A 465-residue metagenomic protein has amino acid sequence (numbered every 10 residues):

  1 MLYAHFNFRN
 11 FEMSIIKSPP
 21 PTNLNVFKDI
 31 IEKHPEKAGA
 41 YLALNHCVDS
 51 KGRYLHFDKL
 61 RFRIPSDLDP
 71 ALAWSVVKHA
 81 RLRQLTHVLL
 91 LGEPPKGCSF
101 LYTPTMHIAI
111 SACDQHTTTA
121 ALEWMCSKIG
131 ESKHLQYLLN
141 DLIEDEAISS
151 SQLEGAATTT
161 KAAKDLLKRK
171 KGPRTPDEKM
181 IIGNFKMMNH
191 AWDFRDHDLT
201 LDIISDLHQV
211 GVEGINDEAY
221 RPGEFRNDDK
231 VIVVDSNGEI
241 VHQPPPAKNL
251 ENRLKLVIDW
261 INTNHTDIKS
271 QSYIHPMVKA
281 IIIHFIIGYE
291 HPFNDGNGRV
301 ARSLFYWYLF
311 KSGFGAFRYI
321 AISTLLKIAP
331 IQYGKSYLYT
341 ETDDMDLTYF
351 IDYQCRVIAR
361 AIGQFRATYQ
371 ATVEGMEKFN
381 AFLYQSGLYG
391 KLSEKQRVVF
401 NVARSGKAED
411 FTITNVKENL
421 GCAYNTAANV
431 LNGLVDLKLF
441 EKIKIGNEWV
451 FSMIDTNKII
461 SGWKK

Functional and structural regions predicted by a protein language model:
L2-N216, K464: N-terminal structured helix/loop subdomain that forms the ligand-binding/catalytic interface in diverse enzymes
Y3-Q84, S236-Y369: Phosphate/pyrophosphate-binding active-site loops
H134-N294, R302, Y306-R318: Active-site core of Fic-domain adenylyltransferases
Y369-F400: Short alpha-helical segments that sit at the start of domains
K407-N419: Short acidic, hydrophobic short linear motifs in intrinsically disordered regions
G421-G433: Short amphipathic alpha-helical interaction segments
K438: Glycine-centered, phosphate/nucleic-acid-interacting loop/turn motifs that mediate DNA/RNA or nucleotide
K442-K465: Short, cationic-aromatic polyanion-contact patches
